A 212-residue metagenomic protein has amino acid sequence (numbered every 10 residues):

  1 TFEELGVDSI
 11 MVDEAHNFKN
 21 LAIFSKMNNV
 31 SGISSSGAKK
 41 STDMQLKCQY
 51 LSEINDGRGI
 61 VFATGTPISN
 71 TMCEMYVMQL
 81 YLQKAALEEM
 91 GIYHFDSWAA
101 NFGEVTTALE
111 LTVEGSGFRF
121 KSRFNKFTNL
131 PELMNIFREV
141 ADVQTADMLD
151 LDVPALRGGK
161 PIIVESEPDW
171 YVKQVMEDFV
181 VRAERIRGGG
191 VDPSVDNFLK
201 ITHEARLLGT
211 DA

Functional and structural regions predicted by a protein language model:
T1-S9, K40-C73, Y81-A212: Inter-lobe coupling linker of SF2 helicases/translocases
E4-Q49: SF2 helicase catalytic motif II
